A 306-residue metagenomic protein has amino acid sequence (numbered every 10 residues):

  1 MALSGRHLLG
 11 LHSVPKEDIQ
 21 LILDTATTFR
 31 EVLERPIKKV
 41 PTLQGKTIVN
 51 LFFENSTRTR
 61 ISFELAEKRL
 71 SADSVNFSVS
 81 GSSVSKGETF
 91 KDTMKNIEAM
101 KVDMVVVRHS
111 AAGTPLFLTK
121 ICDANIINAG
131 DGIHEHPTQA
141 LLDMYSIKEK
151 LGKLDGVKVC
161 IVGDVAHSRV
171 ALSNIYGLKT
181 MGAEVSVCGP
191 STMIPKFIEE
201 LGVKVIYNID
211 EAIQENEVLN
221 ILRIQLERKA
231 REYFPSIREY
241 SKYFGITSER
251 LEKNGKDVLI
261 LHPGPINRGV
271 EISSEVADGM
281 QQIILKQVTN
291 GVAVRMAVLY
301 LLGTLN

Functional and structural regions predicted by a protein language model:
M1-I61, L65: Positively charged, low-complexity intrinsically disordered leader regions
I37, P41-K148, R268: Phosphate/diphosphate ligand-binding glycine-rich loop within oxidoreductases
L43-I48, D155-V159, D257: Phosphate-coordination loops involved in phosphoryl transfer and adenosine-cofactor binding
F53-L65, E149-L222, E227: Glycine-rich phosphate/diphosphate-binding loop of Rossmann-like nucleotide-binding domains
A124, G182-E184, K253-L259: A short helix->loop->beta-strand "cap" motif at the edges of active sites that frequently abuts
I198-E275: Rossmann-like adenosine-cofactor binding region
D257-V258, P263-N306: Adenosine-phosphate binding glycine-rich loop
